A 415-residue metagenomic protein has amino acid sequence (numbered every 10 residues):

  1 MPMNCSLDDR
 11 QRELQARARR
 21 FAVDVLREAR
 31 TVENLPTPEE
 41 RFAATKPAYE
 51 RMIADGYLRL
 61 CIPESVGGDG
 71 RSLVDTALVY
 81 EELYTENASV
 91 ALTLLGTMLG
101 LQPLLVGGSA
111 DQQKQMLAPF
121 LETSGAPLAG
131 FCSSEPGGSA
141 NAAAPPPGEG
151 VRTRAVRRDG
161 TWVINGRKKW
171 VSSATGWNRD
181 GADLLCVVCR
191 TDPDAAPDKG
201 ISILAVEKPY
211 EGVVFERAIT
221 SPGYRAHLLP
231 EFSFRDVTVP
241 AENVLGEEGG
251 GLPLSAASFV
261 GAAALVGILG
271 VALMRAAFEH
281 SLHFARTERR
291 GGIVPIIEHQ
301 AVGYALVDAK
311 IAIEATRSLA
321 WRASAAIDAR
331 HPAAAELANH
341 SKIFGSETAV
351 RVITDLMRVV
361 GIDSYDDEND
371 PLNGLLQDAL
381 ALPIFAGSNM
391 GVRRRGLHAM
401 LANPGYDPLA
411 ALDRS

Functional and structural regions predicted by a protein language model:
M1-T93, P119, Y406-S415: Amphipathic, small/basic residue-rich leader segments at the start of a protein or domain
L7, L14, V214-E314, D413-R414: Glycine-rich beta->alpha junctions and the first turn(s) of the following alpha-helix
R30-E39, R286-V294, K310-F344, I353-D367: C-terminal helix-coil-helix/basic helical segment that borders enzyme active sites and/or dimer interfaces and provides
I53-A126, N178-A182, I327, N369 (+1 more regions): Internal helix-loop-helix
V79, V360-S415: Glycine-rich phosphate/cofactor-binding loops in nucleotide/flavin-utilizing enzymes
G125-S139: A short, Trp-centered hydrophobic/proline-enriched beta-strand micro-motif
R167-V213: A short core secondary-structure module
K169-G176, G261-V266, A381-N389: Glycine-rich phosphate/pyrophosphate-binding beta-alpha loops
